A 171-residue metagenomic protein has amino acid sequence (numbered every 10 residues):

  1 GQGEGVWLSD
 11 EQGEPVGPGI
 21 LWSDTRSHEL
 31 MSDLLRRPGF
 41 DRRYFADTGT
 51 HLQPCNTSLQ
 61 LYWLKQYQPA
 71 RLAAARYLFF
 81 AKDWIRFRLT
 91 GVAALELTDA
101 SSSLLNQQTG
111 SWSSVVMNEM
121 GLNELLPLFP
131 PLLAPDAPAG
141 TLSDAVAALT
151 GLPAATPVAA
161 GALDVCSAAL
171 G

Functional and structural regions predicted by a protein language model:
G1-Q2, A162-C166: A short acidic Gly-Thr/Ser loop motif
G1-S58: Active-site phosphate-binding/coordination module
Y44-L163: Gly/Ser/Thr-rich active-site cleft segment
S167-G171: Thiamine diphosphate
